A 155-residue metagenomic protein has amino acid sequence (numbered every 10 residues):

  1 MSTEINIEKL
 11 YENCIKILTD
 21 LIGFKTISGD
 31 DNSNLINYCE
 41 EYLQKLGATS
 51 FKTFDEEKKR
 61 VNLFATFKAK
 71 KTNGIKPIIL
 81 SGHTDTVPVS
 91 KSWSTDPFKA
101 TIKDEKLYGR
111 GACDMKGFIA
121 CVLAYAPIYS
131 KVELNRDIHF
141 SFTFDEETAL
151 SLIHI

Functional and structural regions predicted by a protein language model:
S2-R110, K131-N135: Acidic/His- and Gly-rich active-site-bordering loop/insert found across diverse amide/peptide-bond hydrolases
L80, E105-E147: Alpha-helical metal-binding/catalytic segments enriched in His/Glu/Asp
L150: Active-site-adjacent elements of ketosynthase-type condensing enzymes
I153-I155: Conserved small/polar residues in nucleotide/adenosyl-binding loops
